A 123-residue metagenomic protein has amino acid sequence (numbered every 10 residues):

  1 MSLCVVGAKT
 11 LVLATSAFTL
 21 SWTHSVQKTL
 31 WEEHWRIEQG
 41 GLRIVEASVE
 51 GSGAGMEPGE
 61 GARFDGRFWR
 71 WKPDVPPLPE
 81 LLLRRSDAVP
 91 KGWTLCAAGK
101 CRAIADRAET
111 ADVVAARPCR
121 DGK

Functional and structural regions predicted by a protein language model:
C4-P58: N-terminal secretory signal peptides
P58-K123: Mature, soluble, non-transmembrane domains
